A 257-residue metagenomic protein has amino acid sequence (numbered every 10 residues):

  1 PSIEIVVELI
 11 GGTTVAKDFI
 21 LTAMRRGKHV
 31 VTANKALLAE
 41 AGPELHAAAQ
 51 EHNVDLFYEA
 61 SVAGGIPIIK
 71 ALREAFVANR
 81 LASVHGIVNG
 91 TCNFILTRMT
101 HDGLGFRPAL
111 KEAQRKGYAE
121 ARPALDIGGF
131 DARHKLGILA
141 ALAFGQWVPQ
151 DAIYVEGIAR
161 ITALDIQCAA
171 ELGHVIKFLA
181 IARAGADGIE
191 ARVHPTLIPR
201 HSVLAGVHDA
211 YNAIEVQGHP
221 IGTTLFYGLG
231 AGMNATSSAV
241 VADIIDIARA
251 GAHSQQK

Functional and structural regions predicted by a protein language model:
P1, T14, E40, A63 (+10 more regions): Conserved active-site and cofactor/substrate-binding residues in soluble primary-metabolism enzymes
E4-V7: N-terminal Rossmann-like NAD(P) cofactor-binding module of classical short-chain dehydrogenase/reductase
I10-R26, A33-E74: Rossmann-fold NAD(P)-binding glycine/threonine-rich loop
V30, D55-L56, E120, I176: Hydrophobic beta-strand scaffold residues
Q50-A119, D126-D131, I138: Rossmann-like NAD(P)H-binding beta-loop-alpha module
D102-F106, A143-Q150, D246-S254: Short helix-capping/linker segments at secondary-structure and domain boundaries
P108-G206, Y211-A213: Substrate-binding/catalytic subdomain of NAD(P)-dependent oxidoreductase enzymes
S202-K257: ATP-dependent carboxylate/acyl-activation modules
